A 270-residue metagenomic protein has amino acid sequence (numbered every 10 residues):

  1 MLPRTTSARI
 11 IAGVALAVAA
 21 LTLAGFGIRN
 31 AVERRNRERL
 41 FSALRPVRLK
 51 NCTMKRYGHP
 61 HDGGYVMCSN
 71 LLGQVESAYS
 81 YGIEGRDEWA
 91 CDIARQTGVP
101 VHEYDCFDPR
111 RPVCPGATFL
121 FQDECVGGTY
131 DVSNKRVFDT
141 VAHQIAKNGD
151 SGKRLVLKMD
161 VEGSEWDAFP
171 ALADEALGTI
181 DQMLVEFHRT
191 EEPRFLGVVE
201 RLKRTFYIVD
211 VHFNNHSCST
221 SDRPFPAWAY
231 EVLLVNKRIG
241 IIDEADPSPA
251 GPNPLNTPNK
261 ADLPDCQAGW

Functional and structural regions predicted by a protein language model:
L2, T6-W270: Phosphate/nucleotide-binding beta-alpha loop and adjacent structural elements of enzyme active sites
